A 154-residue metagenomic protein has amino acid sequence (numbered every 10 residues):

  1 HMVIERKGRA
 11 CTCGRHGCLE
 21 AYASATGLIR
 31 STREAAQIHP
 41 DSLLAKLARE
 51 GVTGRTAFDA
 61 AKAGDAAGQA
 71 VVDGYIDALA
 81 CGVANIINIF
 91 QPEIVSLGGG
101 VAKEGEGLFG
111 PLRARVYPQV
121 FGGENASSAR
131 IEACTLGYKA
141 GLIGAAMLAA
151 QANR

Functional and structural regions predicted by a protein language model:
V3-A10, R15-R154: ATP-binding/phosphotransfer module of carbohydrate and carboxylate kinases, centering on a glycine-rich
